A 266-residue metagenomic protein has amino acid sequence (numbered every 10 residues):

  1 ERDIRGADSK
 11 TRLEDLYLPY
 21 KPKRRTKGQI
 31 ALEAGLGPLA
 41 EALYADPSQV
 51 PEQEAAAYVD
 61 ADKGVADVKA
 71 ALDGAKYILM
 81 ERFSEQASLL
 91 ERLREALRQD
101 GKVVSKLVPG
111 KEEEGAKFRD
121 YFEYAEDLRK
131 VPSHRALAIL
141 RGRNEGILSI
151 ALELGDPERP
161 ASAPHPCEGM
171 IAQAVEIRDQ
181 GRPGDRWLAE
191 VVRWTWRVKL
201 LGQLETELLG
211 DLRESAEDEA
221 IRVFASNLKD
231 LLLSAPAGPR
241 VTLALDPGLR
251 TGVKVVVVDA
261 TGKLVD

Functional and structural regions predicted by a protein language model:
E1-A244, R250-D266: Duplex nucleic acid-engaging cores and interfaces of nucleic-acid transaction enzymes
